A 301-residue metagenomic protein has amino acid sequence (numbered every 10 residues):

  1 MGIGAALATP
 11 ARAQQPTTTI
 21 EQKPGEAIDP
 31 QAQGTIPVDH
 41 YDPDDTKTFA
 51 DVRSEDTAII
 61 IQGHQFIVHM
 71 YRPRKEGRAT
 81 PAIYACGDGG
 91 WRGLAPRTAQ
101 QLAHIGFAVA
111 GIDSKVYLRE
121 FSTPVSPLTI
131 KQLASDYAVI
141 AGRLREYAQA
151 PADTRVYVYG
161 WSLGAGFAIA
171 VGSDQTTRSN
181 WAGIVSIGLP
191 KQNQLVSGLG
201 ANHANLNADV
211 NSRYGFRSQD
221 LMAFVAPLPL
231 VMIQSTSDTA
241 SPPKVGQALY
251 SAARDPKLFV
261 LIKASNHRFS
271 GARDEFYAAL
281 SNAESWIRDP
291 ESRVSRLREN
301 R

Functional and structural regions predicted by a protein language model:
I20-G77: N-terminal cap/lid segment of alpha/beta-hydrolase-fold proteins
R74-D113: Short, surface-exposed "cap/lid" segments of acyl-processing enzymes
T98, P242-S251: Short alpha-helix in the alpha/beta-hydrolase fold that links the catalytic acid
V116-Y117, I262-F269: Histidine-bearing beta->alpha loop at or near hydrolase active sites
S126-A150: Alpha/beta-hydrolase active-site loop
R143-L206, R213-F216: Primarily recognizes the serine-hydrolase "nucleophile elbow" in alpha/beta-hydrolase and SGNH/GDSL folds
V225-A226, V231-Q234: Short beta-strand/loop motif that positions the catalytic acidic residue of the alpha/beta-hydrolase fold
S237-S241, R268: Acidic catalytic loop of the alpha/beta-hydrolase fold
